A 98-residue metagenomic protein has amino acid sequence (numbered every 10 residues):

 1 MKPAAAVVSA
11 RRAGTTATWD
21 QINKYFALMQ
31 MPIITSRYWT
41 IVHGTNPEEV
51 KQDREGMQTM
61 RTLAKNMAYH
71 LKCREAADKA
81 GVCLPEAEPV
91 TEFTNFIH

Functional and structural regions predicted by a protein language model:
M1-H98: FMN-binding flavodoxin-like domain, especially the glycine-rich phosphate-binding loop
